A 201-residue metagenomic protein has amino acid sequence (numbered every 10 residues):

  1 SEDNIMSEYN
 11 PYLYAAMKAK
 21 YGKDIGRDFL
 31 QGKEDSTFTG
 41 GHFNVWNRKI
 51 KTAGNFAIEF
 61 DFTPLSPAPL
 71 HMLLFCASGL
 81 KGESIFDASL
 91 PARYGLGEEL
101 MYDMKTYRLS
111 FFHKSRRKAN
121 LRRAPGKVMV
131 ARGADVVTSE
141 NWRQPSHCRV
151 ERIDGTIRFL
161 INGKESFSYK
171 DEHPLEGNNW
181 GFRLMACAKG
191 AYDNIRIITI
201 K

Functional and structural regions predicted by a protein language model:
S1-K201: Extracellular glycan-recognition regions
